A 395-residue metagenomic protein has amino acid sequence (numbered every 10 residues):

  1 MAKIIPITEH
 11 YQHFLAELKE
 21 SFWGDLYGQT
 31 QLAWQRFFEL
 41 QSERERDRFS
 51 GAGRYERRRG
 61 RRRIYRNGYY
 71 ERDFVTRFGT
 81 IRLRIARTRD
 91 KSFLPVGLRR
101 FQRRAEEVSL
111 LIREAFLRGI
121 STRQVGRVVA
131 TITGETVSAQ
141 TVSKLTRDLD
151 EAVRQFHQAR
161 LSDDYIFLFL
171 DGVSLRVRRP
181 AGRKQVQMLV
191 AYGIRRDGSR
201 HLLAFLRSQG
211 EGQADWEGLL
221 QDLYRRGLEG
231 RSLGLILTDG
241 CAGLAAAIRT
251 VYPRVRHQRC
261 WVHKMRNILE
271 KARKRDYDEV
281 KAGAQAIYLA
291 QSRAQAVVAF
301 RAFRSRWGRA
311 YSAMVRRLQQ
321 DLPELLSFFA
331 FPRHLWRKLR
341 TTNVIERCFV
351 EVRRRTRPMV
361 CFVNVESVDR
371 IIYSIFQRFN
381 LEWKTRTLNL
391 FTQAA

Functional and structural regions predicted by a protein language model:
M1-R99: Short, conserved DNA-binding cores of transcription-related domains
M1-S21, D25, E39, R44-D47 (+4 more regions): Acidic/histidine-rich catalytic cores and adjacent linkers of DNA breakage/strand-transfer/modification proteins
E45, V128, L145: Residues in the recognition helix of alpha-helical DNA-binding motifs
Y69, R84-R89, V96-F101, E107 (+6 more regions): RNase H-like nuclease fold core
E106-G119: Short, amphipathic alpha-helical "recognition" segments used to contact nucleic acids or chromatin
R123-G134: DNA-recognition alpha helix
L233-A242, A247-Q285: Conserved beta-strand -> loop -> alpha-helix junction used to position metal-binding or nucleic-acid-contacting
